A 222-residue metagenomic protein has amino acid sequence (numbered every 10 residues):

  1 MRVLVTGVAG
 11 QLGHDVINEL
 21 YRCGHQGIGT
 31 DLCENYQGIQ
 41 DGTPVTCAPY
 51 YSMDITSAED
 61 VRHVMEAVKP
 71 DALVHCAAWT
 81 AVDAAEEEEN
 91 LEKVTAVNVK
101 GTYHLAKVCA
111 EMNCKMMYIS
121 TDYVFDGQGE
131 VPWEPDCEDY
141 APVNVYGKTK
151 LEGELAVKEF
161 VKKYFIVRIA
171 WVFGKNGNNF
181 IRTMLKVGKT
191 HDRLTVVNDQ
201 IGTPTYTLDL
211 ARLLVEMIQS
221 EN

Functional and structural regions predicted by a protein language model:
M1-C23: N-terminal Rossmann NAD(P)H-binding glycine-rich loop of SDR-like oxidoreductase domains
T6, T30, L73-A77, M116-T121 (+2 more regions): SDR active-site strand-loop-helix element
R22-G38: Conserved glycine-rich Rossmann-like NAD(P)H-binding loop of the short-chain dehydrogenase/reductase
Q40, D83-E92, G127-V131, G177-N178: Conserved catalytic-core motifs of eukaryotic protein kinase domains, centered on the activation segment
T43-S57: Rossmann-fold cofactor-recognition segment
I55-V97: NAD(P)H-binding glycine-rich loop region in Rossmannoid oxidoreductase-like domains and their noncatalytic homologs
E92-H104, V124-V167, W171-V172: Catalytic helix-loop patch of NAD(P)-dependent Rossmann-fold dehydrogenases
L155-E216: NAD(P)-dependent short-chain dehydrogenase/reductase
